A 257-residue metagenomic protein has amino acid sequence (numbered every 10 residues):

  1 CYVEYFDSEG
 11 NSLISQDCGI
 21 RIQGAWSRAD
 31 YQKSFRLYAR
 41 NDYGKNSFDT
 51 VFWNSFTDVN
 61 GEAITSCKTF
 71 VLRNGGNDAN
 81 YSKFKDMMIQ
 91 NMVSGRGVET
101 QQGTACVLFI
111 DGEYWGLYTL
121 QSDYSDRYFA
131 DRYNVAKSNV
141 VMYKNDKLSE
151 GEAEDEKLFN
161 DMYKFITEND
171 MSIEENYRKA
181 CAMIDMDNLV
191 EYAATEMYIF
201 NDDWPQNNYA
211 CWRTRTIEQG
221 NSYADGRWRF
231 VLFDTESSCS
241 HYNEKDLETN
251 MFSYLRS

Functional and structural regions predicted by a protein language model:
C1-R28: Regulatory N- and C-terminal appendages and interdomain linkers associated with kinase/kinase-like NTP transferase
F35-Y38, K68-N74, N91, V107-F109 (+6 more regions): Structural recognition of the beta-strand scaffold that forms the well-ordered cores of secreted hydrolase catalytic
D49-N77, Y81, E113, T119-N201 (+2 more regions): ATP-dependent phospho-/nucleotidyl transfer catalytic cores
A79-V98: A conserved alpha-helical element in kinase catalytic cores
G95-F109: Short, well-structured beta-strand/strand-turn elements
A105-V107, N201, Q206-T216, G220: Catalytic-loop signature of eukaryotic-like protein kinases
I217-S257: C-terminal catalytic region of ATP-dependent kinase domains
